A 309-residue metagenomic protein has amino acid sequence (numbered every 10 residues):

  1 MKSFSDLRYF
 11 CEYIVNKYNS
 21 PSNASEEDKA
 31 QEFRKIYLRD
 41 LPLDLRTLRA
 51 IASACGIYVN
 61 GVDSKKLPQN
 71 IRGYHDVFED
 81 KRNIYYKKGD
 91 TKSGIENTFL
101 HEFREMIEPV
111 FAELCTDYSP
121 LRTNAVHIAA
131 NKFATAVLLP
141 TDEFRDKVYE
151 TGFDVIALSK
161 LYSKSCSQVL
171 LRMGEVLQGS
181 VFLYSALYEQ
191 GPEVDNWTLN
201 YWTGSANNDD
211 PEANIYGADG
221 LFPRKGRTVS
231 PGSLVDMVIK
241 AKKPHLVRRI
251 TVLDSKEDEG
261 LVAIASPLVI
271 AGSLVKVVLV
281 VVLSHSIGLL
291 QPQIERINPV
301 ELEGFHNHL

Functional and structural regions predicted by a protein language model:
M1-L309: Short juxta-domain linker segments that transition from a proline/glycine-rich, charged coil into a short amphipathic
